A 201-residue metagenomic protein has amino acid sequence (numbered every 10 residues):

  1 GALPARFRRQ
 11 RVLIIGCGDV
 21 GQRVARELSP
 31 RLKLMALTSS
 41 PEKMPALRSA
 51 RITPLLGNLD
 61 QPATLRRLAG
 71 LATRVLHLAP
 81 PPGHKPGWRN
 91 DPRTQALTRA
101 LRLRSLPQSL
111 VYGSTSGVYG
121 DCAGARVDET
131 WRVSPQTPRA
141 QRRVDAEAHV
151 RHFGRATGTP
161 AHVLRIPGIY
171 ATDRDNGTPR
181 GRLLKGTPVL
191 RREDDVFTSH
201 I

Functional and structural regions predicted by a protein language model:
G1-A50, P54-L68, H77-L78: Hydrophobic, well-ordered beta-alpha structural blocks that scaffold small-molecule cofactor pockets
I15, P92, T198-I201: Residue-level signal for the nucleotide or nucleotide-sugar donor/cofactor binding architecture
P62-A63, G83-K85, Y119: Short glycine-rich, flexible loops that bind phosphorylated cofactors or substrates
L68-V111, A148: NAD(P)-cofactor binding segment of oxidoreductase domains
L78, L110-S116, L164-I166: SDR active-site strand-loop-helix element
A96-P138: Conserved Rossmann-fold NAD(P)-dependent oxidoreductase catalytic core, especially the SDR/UDP-sugar
A123-V163: Catalytic helix-loop patch of NAD(P)-dependent Rossmann-fold dehydrogenases
R151-T198: NAD(P)-dependent short-chain dehydrogenase/reductase
